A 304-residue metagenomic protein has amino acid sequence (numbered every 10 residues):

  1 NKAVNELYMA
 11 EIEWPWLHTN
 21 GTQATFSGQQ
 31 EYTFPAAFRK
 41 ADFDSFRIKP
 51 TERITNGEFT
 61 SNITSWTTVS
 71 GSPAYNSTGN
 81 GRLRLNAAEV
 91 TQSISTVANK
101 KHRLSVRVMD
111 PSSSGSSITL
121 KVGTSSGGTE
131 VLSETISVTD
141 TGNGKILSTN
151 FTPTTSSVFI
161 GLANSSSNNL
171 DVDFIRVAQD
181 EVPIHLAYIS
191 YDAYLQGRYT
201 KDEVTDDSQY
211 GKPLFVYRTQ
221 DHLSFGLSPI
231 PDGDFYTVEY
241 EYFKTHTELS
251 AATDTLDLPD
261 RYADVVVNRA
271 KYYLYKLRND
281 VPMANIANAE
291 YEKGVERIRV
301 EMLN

Functional and structural regions predicted by a protein language model:
N1-N56, S166, F174-N304: Glycine-enriched, solvent-exposed interface loops adjoining structured elements
A3, H18-Q30, P35, K49-E181 (+1 more regions): Polar, enzyme-active/binding microenvironments
